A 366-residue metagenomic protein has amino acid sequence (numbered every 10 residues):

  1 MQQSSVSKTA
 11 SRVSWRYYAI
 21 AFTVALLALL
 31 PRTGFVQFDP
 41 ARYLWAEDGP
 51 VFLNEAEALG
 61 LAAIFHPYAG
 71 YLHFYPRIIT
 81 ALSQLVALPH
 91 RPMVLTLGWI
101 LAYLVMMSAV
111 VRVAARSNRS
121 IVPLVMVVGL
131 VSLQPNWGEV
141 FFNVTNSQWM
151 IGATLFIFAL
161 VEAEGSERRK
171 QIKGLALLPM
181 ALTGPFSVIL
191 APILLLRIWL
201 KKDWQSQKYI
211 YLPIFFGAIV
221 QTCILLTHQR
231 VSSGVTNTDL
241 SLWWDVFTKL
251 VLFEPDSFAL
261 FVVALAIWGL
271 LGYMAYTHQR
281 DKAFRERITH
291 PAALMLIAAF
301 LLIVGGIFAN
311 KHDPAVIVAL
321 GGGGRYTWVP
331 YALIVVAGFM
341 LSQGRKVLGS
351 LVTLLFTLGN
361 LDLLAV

Functional and structural regions predicted by a protein language model:
M1-P31: Start-transfer (signal-anchor) and selected internal transmembrane alpha helices of multi-pass inner/ER membrane
Y43, G49, K311-R325, L354-V366: Membrane-embedded, lumen/periplasm-facing catalytic core of multi-pass transferases that use lipid-linked donors
P50-A56, F65-P89, M93, D245: Short hydrophobic/aromatic helix or loop-helix immediately within or flanking a transmembrane segment in polytopic
L97-S120: Transmembrane-helix motifs of polytopic, lipid-linked glycan transferases
I151, F156-I172: Membrane-interface transmembrane helices that cradle and orient dolichyl/undecaprenyl
K170-L195: Membrane-interface alpha helices of multi-pass inner-membrane proteins
I189-F216: Perimembrane helix-loop-helix junctions
I214-F215, A283-I297, S342-D362: Signature aromatic-anchored transmembrane alpha helix within multi-pass, membrane-resident enzymes that catalyze glycan
